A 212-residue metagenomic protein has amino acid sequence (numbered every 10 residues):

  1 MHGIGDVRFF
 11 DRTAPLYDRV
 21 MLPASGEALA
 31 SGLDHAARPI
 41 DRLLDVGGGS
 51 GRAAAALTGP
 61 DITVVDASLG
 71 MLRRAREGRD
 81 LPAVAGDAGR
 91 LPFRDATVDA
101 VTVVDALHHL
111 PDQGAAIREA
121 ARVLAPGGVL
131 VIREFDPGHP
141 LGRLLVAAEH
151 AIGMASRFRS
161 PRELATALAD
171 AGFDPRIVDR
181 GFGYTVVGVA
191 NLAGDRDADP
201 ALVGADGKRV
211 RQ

Functional and structural regions predicted by a protein language model:
H2-I4, F9, D18-P23, S50-A53 (+1 more regions): C-terminal alpha-helical "lid/dimerization" subdomain adjacent to the S-adenosyl-L-methionine
L22-I40: Conserved alpha-helix/loop element of class I SAM-dependent methyltransferases that forms part of the SAM/SAH-binding
L44-R90: Class I SAM-dependent methyltransferase SAM/SAH-binding core
T102: A conserved beta-strand element that flanks and buttresses the S-adenosyl-L-methionine
D105-A106: Short catalytic micro-motifs in class I SAM-dependent methyltransferases
G114-P126: A short glycine-rich, Lys/Arg-flanked "PGG" loop and its adjoining helix->strand segment in the class I
F173, I177-Q212: Core SAM-dependent methyltransferase catalytic element
